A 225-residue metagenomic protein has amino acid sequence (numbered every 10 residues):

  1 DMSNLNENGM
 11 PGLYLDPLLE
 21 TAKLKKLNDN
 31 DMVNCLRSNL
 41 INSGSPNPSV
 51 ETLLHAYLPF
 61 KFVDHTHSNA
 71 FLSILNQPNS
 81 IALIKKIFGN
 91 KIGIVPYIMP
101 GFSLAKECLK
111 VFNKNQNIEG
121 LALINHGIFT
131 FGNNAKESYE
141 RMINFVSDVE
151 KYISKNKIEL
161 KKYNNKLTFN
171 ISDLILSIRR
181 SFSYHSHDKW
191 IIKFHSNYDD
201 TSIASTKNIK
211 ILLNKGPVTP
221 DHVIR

Functional and structural regions predicted by a protein language model:
D1-R225: Glycine-rich flexible loops
